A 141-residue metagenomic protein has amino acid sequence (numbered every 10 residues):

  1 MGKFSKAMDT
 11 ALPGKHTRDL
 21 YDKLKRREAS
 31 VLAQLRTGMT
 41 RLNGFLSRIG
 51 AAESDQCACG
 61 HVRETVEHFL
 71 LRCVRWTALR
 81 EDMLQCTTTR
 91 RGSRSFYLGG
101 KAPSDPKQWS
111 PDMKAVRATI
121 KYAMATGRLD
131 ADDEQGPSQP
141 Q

Functional and structural regions predicted by a protein language model:
M1-R18, R26: C-terminal functional segments of enzyme domains
K3, L20-Q141: Family-specific functional microsites
